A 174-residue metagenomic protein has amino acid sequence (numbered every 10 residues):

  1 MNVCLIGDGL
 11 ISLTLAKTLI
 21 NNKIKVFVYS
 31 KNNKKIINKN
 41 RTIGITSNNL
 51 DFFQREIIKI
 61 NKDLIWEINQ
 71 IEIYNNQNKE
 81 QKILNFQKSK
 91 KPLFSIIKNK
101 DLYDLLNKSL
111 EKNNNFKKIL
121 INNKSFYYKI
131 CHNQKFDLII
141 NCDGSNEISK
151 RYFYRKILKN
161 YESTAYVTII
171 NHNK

Functional and structural regions predicted by a protein language model:
M1-N2, D137: Conserved acidic residues
C4-D8, K17-R41: Glycine-rich FAD pyrophosphate-binding loop
I6, N141-C142, T168: Redox-cofactor binding/interface segments in oxidoreductases and associated redox assembly factors
S12-L13: N-terminal Rossmann-fold NAD(P) dinucleotide-binding loop
T18, L105, S109, I169: Rossmann-fold NAD(P)-dependent oxidoreductase module
R41-I65: N-terminal glycine-rich dinucleotide-binding loop that anchors FAD/FMN and/or NAD(P) in oxidoreductases
D51, R55, I65-Y152, L158-S163: Conserved N-terminal helical subregion
T164-K174: Flavin-dependent oxidoreductases
